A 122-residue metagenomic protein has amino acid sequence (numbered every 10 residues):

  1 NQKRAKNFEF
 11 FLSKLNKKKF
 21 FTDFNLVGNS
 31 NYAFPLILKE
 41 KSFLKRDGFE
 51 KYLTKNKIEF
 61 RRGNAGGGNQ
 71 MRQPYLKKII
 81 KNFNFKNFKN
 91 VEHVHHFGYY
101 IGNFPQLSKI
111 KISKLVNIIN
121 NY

Functional and structural regions predicted by a protein language model:
N1-Y122: PLP-dependent aminotransferase class I/II
